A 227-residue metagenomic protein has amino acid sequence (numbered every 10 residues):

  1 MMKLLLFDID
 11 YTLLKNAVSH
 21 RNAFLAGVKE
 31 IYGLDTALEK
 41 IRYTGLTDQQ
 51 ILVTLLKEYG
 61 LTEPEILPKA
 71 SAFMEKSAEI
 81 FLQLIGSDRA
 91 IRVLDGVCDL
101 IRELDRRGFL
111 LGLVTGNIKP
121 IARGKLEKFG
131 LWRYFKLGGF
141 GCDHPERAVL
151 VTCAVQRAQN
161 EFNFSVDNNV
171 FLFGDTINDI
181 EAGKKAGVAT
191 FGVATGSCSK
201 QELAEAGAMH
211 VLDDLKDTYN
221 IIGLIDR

Functional and structural regions predicted by a protein language model:
M1-T44, Q50-V53, K57: Active-site neighborhood of HAD-like aspartate-dependent phosphohydrolases
T12, V97-E127, F140-P145: Substrate-recognition element of Asp-dependent hydrolases with the DxDx(T/V) motif
Q49-P64, A154-A158: Helix-loop "lid/cap" segments that line or gate small-molecule binding pockets
K57-R102, R107: Metal-dependent phosphoesterase signature
S87, I91, I118-L172, I177-A186: Substrate-recognition "cap/lid" segment bordering the active-site pocket of phosphatases
G139, H210-L215: Short acidic-hydrophobic, aromatic-tinged amphipathic segments that line or gate anion-handling sites
L172-H210: Acidic, Mg2+-coordinating phosphoryl-transfer loop and its flanking beta/alpha structural elements, shared across
T218-R227: Short amphipathic alpha-helix with an adjacent loop that forms part of the alpha/beta core around
